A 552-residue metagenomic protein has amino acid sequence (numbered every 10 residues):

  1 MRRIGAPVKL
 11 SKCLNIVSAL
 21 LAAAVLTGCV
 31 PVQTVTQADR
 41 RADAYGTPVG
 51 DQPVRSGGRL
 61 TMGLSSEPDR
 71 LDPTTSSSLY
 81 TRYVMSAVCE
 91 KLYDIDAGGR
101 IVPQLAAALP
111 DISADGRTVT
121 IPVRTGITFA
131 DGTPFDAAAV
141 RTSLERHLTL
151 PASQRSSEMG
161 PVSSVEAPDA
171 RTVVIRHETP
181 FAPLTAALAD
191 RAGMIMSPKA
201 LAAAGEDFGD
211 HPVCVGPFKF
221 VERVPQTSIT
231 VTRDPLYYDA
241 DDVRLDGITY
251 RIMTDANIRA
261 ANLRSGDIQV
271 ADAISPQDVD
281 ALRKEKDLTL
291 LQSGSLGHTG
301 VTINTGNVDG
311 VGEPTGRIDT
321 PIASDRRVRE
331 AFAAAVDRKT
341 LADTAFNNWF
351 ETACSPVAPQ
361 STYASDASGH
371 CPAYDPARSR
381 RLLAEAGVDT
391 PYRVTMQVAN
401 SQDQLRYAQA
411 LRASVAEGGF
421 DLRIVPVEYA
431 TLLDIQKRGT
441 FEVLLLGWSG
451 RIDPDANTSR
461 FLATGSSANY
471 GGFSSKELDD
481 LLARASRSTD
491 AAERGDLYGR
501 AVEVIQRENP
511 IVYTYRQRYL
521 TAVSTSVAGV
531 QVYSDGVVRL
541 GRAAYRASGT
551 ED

Functional and structural regions predicted by a protein language model:
D51-P53, P110, R326-E330, A342 (+3 more regions): Extracytoplasmic/peripheral linker and loop segments enriched in polar/acidic and small residues with frequent Thr/Pro
L60-A114, E145, V213: N-terminal lobe/hinge region of extracytoplasmic solute-binding protein
T61, D136-S143, A170-R176, G216-P217 (+5 more regions): Alpha-helical secondary-structure segments
P122, S156-A200: Surface-exposed binding/hinge segments that line and control ligand-binding clefts or catalytic entry sites
A189-V243, G247, R381, S548: Gly/Pro-rich hinge or "lid" segments in bacterial periplasmic/extracellular proteins
L236-A281, R412, D421: Ligand-site clamp/hinge motif
F350, T362, A384-G450: Ligand/substrate-recognition segments at binding pockets and active sites
E351-E385, D403: Structural transition elements
